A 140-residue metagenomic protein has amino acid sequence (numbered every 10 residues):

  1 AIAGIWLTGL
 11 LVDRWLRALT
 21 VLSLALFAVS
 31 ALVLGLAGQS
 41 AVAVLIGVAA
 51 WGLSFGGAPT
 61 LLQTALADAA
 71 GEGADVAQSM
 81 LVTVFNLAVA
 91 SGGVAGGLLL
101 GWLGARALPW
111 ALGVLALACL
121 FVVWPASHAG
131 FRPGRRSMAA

Functional and structural regions predicted by a protein language model:
A3-L16, L100-G101: Helix-to-loop junctions at the C-terminal end of transmembrane segments in multipass secondary transporters
D13-A25: Cytoplasmic membrane-interface "Motif A"-like loop-to-helix N-cap segments of 12-TM Major Facilitator Superfamily
A25-Q39: C-terminal ends and interior cores of transmembrane alpha-helices in multi-pass membrane transporters/permeases
V42-G57: Hydrophobic core of transmembrane alpha-helices in multi-pass small-molecule transporters, especially MFS/SLC-type
G57-A70: Intracellular juxtamembrane helix-capping segments at the cytosolic ends of symmetry-related transmembrane helices
G71-L81: Loop-to-transmembrane helix entry/capping segments in MFS-fold secondary transporters and related SLC/MFSD carriers
L98-A116: A membrane-interface helix-boundary motif in multi-pass transporters
G113-A140: Multi-pass alpha-helical transporter architecture, strongest for 12-TM Major Facilitator/SLC carriers used
